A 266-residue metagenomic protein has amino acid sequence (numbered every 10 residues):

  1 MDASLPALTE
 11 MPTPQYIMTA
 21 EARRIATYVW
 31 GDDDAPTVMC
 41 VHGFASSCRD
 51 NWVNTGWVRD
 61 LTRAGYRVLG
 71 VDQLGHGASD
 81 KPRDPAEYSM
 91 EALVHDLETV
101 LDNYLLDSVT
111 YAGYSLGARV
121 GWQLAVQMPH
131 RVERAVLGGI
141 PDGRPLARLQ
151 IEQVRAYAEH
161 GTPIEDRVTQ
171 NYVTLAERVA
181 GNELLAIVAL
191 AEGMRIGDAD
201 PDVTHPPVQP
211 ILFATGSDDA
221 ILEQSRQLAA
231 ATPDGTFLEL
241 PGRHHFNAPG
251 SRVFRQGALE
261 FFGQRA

Functional and structural regions predicted by a protein language model:
D2-A26: N-terminal cap/lid segment of alpha/beta-hydrolase-fold proteins
R23-D80: Conserved HGGG/HGGXW glycine-rich cap/lid loop of the alpha/beta-hydrolase fold
H42, V109, G113-A118: Conserved alpha/beta-hydrolase "nucleophile elbow" surrounding the catalytic nucleophile
V53, T62-R63, G70-T110: Active-site loop/oxyanion-hole signature of alpha/beta-hydrolase fold enzymes
R119-Q127, V132-T162: Flexible "cap/lid" loop of the alpha/beta hydrolase fold
A186-V203, D218-A220: Active-site nucleophile elbow and catalytic-triad environment of alpha/beta-hydrolase enzymes
P207, F213-T215: Short beta-strand/loop motif that positions the catalytic acidic residue of the alpha/beta-hydrolase fold
L238-A266: Catalytic active-site module of serine/aspartate enzymes centered on a nucleophile-bearing elbow/loop
